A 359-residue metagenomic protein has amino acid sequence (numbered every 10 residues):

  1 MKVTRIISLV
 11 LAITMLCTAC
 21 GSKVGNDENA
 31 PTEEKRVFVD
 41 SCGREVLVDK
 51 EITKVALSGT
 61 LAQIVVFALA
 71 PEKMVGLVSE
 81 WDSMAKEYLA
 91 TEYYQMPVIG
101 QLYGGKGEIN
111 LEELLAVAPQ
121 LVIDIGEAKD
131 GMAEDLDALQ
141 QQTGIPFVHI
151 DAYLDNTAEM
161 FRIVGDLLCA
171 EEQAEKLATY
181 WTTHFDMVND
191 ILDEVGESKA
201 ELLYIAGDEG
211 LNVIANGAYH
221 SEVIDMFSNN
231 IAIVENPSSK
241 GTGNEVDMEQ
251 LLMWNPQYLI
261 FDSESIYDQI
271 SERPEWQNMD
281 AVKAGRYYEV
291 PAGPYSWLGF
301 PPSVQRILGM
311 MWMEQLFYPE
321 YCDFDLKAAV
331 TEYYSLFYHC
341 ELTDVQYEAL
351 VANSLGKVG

Functional and structural regions predicted by a protein language model:
M1-I7: Bacterial N-terminal signal peptides that target proteins for export
C17-A19: C-terminal motif of bacterial Sec signal peptides marking the signal peptidase cleavage site
G21-K23: Bacterial signal peptide processing site
S41-G43, P97-E112, P237-M248: Short helix-initiation/N-cap motifs at beta->coil->alpha
E45-L47, E134-N212, P291-S354, V358: Extracytoplasmic substrate-binding proteins
A56-S58, V75-V78, L121-I125, P146-D151 (+6 more regions): Structural recognition of the beta-strand scaffold that forms the well-ordered cores of secreted hydrolase catalytic
S58, A62-A116, L121-A128, N230-A232: A short, structured surface patch at a secondary-structure boundary
Y103-G104, V213-T242: Alpha-helical, coiled-coil/dimerization segments enriched in small aliphatic residues
